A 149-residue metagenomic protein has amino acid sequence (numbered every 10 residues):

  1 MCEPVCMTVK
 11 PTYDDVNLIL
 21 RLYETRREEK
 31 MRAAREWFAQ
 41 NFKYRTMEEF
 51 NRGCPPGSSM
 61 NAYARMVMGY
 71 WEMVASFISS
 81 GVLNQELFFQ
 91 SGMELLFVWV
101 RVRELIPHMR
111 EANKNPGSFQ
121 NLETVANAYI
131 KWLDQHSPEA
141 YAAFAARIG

Functional and structural regions predicted by a protein language model:
C2-G149: Acidic, Ser/Pro/Thr-rich low-complexity regulatory regions and the short amphipathic helical interaction modules they
